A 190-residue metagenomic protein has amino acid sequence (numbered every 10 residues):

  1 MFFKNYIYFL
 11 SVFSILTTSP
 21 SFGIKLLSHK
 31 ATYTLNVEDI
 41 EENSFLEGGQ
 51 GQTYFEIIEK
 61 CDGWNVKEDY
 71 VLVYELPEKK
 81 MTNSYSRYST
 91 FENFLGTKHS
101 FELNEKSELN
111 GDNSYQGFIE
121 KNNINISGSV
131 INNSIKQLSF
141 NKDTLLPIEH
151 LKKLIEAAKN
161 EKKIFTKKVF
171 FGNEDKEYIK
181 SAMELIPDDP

Functional and structural regions predicted by a protein language model:
M1-F9: Bacterial N-terminal signal peptides that target proteins for export
Y8-T17: Bacterial N-terminal signal peptides
F22-M81: N-terminal cleavable signal peptides for secretion/export
G51-F55, Y88-T90, Y115-G117, M183-E184: Broad, structure-driven detector of short, well-ordered beta-strand segments within folded domains
F55, E59-G63, N93-K98, K121-N123: Short, solvent-exposed coil/turn segments at beta-strand boundaries
E68-E120: Hydrophobic/aromatic-rich structural module bridging two neighboring secondary-structure elements via a short loop
K98, N104-P190: Mature, soluble, non-transmembrane domains
